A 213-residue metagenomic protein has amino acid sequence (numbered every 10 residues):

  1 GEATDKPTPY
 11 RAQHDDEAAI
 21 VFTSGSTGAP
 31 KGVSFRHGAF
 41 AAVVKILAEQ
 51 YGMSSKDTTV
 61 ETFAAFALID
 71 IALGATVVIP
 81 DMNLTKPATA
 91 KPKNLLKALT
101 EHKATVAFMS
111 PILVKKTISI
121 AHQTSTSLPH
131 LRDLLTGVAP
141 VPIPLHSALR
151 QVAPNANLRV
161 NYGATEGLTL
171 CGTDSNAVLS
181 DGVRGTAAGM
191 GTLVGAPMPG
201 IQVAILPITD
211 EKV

Functional and structural regions predicted by a protein language model:
G1, A75, A104-F108, S119-G189 (+2 more regions): Gly/Ser/Thr-rich phosphate-binding loop
G1, G32-S34, T76-P87, R159: Short beta-strand->loop structural element characteristic of the AMP-binding/adenylate-forming
E2-F22, A29, G52-D57: Conserved pre-ATP/AMP-binding loop-to-beta segment of ANL
P9-R11, M190-P197: Short Gly/Pro-enriched turn/cap motifs at secondary-structure boundaries
A41-T58, F63-T105: Conserved AMP-binding/adenylation subdomain of ANL enzymes
A65-F66, L113-V114, V141: Alpha-helix capping/helix-boundary segments
A196-G200, P207-V213: Conserved ATP/PPi-binding loop(s) of AMP-dependent carboxylate-activating enzymes
